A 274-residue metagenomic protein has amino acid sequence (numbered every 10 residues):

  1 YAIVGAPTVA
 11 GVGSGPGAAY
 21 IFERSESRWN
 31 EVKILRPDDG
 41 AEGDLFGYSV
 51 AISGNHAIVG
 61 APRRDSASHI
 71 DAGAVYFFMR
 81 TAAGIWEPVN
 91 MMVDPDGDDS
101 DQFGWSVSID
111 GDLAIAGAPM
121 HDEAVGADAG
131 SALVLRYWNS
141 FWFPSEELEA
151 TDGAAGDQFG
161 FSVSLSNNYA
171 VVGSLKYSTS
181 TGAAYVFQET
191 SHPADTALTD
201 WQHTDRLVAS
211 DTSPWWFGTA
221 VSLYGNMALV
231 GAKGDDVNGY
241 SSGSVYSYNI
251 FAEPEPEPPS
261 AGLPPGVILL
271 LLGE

Functional and structural regions predicted by a protein language model:
Y1-P256: Conserved beta-strand/short-helix segments that make up beta-rich extracellular adhesion/recognition modules
P256-E274: Enriched but not universal
